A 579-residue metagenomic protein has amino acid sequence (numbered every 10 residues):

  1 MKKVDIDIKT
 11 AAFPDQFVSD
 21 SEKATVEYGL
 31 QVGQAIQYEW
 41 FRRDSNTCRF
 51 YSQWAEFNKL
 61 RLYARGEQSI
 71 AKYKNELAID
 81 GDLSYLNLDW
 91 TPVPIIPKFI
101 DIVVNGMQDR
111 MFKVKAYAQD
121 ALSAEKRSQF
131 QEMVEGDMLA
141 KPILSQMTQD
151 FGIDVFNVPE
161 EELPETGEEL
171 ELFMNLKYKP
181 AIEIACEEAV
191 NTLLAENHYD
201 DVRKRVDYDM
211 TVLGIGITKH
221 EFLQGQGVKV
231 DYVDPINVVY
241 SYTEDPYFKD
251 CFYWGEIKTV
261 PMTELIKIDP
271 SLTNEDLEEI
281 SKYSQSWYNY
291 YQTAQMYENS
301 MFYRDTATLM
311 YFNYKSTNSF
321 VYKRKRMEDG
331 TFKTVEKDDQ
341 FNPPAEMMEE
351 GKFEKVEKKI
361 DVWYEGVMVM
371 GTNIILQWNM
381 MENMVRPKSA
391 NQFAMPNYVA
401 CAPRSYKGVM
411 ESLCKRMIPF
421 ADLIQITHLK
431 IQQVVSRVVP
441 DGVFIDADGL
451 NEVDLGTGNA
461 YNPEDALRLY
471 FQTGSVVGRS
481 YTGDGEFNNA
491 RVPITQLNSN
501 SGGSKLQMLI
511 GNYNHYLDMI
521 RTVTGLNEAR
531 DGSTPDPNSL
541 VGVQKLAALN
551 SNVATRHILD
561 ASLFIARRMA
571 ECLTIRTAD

Functional and structural regions predicted by a protein language model:
M1-W363, M370, G502-M508, N512-H515: Extended, helix-rich architectural segments
I36-Q53, K59-R65, R416-A466, Y470: N-terminal "assembly arms/tails" that initiate or stabilize quaternary assembly in self-assembling proteins
M133, L139-P180, F222, M370-M410 (+4 more regions): Long amphipathic alpha-helical segments
V190, T218, I424-I426, A566: Short low-polarity hydrophobic stretches
I215-I217, G442, M519: Beta-sheet entry/capping signal
V238, P246, I280, I445 (+2 more regions): Short alpha-helix boundary/capping motifs
K359, Y364, S412, R416-M417: Non-catalytic interaction/targeting regions
